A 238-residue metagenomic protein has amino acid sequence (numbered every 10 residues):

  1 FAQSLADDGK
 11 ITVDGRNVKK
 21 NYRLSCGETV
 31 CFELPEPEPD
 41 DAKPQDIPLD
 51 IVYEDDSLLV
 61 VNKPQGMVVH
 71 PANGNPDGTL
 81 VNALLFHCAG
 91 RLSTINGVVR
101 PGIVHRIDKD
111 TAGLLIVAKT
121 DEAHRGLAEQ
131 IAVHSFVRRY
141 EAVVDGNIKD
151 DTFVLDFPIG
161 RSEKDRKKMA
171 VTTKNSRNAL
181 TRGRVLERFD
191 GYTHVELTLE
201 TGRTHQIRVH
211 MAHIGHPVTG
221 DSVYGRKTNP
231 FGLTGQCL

Functional and structural regions predicted by a protein language model:
F1-L238: RNA pseudouridine synthases
